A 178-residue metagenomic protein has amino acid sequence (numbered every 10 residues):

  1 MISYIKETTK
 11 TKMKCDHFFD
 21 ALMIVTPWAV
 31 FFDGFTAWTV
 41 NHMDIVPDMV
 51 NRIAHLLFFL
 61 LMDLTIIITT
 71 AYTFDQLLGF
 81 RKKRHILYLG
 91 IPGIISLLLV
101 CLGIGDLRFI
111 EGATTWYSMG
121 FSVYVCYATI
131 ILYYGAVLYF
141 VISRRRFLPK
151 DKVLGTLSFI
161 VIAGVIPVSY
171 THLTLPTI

Functional and structural regions predicted by a protein language model:
M1-A71, L89-D106, T156-Y170: Hydrophobic alpha-helical transmembrane segments of multi-pass membrane proteins
I2-Y4, I68-Y72, I130-F147: Alpha-helical transmembrane segments in multipass membrane proteins, preferentially the mid-helix core
I5-F19, F74-I86, I142-K152: Membrane-interface helix-boundary motifs at transmembrane edges
W38-I45, L77-F80, I104-G112, I142-P149: Transmembrane helix-loop junctions in multipass membrane proteins, especially transporters and channels
L99-A136: Extracellular-loop-to-transmembrane junctions of the mid-late helices
W116-S122, V141-V161: Membrane-helix boundary/juxtamembrane motif in polytopic membrane proteins
T171-T177: Conserved small/polar residues in nucleotide/adenosyl-binding loops
